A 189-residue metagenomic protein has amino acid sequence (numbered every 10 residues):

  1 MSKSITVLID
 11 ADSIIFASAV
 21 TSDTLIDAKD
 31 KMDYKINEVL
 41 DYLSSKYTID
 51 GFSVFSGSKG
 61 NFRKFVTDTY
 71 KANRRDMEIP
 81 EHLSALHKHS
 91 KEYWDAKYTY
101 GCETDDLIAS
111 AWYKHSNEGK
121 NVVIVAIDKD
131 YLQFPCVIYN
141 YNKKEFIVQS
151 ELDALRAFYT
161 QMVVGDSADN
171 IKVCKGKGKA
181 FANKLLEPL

Functional and structural regions predicted by a protein language model:
M1-G60, K64-V66: Non-catalytic, usually N-terminal nucleic-acid engagement modules in DNA/RNA processing proteins
S4, N73-L189: Extended two-metal-dependent nuclease catalytic cores across DNA- and RNA-processing enzymes
D12-S13, D68, K129, D169: Flexible, active-site-adjacent loop/turn segments at secondary-structure boundaries
S22-I26, D68-A72, I138-N142: Short secondary-structure boundary/capping segments
K59-R75, H87: A basic- and aromatic-enriched beta-loop-alpha substructure that forms the phosphate/nucleotide- and DNA/RNA-contacting
